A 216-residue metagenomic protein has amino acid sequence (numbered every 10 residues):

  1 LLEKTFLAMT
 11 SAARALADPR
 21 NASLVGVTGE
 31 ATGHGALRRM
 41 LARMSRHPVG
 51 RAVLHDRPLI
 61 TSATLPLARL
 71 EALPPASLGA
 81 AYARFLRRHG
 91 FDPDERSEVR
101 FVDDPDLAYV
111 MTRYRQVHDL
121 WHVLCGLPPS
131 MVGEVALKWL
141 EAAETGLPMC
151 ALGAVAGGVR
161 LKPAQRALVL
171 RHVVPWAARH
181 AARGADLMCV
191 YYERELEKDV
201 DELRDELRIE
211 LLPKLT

Functional and structural regions predicted by a protein language model:
L1-V27: Short, extreme N-terminal leader segments that mark the start of a protein/domain
R20-E197: Core of folded catalytic or high-affinity ligand/protein-binding domains in predominantly eukaryotic proteins
C189-T216: Acidic, carboxylate-rich catalytic segments that either coordinate divalent cations
